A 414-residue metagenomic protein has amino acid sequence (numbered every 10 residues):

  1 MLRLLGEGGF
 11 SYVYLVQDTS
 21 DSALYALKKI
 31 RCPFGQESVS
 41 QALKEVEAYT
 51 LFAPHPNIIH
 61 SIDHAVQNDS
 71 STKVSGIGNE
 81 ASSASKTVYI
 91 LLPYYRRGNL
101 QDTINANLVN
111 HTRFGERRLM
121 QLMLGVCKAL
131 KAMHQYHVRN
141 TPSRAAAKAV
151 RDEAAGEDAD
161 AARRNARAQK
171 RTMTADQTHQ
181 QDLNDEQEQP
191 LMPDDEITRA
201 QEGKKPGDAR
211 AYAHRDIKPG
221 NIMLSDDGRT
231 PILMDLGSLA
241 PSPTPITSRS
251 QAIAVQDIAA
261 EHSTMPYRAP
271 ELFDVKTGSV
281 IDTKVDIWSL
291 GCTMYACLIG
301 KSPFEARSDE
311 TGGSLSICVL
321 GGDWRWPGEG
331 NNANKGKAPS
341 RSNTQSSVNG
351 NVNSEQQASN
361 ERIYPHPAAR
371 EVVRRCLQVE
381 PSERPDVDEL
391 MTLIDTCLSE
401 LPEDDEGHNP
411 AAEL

Functional and structural regions predicted by a protein language model:
L2-G8, V13: Protein kinase glycine-rich loop
Y12-C32: Glycine-rich ATP phosphate-binding loop
H60-S85: Short beta-strand micro-motifs within the conserved protein kinase catalytic domain, predominantly in the N-lobe
A84-S85, S302-P381: C-terminal lobe of the eukaryotic/viral protein kinase catalytic domain
S85-N99: Conserved short submotifs of the Hanks-type protein kinase catalytic core that shape the nucleotide-binding pocket
R167, T174, D182-D185, P193-I197 (+2 more regions): Activation segment/activation loop of eukaryotic-type protein kinase catalytic domains
V379-D404: Terminal C-lobe "cap" of eukaryotic-type protein kinase domains
